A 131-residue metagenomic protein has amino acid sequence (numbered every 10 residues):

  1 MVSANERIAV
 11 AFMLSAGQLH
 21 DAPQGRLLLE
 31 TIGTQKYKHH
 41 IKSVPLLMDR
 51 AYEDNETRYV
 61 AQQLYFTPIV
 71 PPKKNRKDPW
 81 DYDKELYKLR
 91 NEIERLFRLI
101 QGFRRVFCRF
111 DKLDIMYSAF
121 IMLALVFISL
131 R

Functional and structural regions predicted by a protein language model:
M1, A11, F97-R98, S118-M122: Conserved, well-structured core segments
M1-A9, Q18, G25: Short conserved beta-strand segments at catalytic cores or DNA/RNA-binding microdomains of nucleic-acid binding
S3-A4, F12-S15, M48-R50: Short His-Asn-centered micro-motif
A9-F12, C108: Short small-residue beta-strand/loop micro-motif enriched in glycine and branched aliphatics
M13-K36: Active-site beta-loop-alpha junctions of metal-dependent nucleic acid enzymes, especially the RNase H-like/DDE
Q18, K36-K112: Helix-centered, glycine/charged polyanion-binding patches within enzymatic domains that contact phosphate-containing
F120-R131: Charged phosphate-binding loop/patch that engages nucleotide di/tri-phosphates or the phosphate backbone of nucleic
